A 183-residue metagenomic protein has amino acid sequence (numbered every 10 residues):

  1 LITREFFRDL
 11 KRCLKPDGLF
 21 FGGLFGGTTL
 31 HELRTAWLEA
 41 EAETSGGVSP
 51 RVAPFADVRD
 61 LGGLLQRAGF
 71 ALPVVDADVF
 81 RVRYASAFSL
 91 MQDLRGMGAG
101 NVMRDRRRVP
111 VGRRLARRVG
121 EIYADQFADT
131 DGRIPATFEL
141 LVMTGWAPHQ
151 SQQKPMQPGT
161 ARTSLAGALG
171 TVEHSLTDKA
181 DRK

Functional and structural regions predicted by a protein language model:
I2, A53, D57, L115: Soluble or luminal CAZymes and related metallo-dependent hydrolases
T3-R8, T35-L38, F88-S89, P158-T160: Short, glycine/charged-enriched secondary-structure capping and boundary segments
R4-L19: A short glycine-rich, Lys/Arg-flanked "PGG" loop and its adjoining helix->strand segment in the class I
R8, G63, E121: Active-site phosphate/pyrophosphate- and oxyanion-stabilizing loops and adjacent acidic/basic residues in soluble
C13-K15, T44, F127-D131: Intrinsically disordered, low-complexity coil segments
D17, F21-S89, M97-P110: Conserved catalytic/acceptor-binding region of the Class I
A68-A71, A85-K183: C-terminal lobe and adjacent flexible extensions of AdoMet/dcAdoMet transferase-like proteins
